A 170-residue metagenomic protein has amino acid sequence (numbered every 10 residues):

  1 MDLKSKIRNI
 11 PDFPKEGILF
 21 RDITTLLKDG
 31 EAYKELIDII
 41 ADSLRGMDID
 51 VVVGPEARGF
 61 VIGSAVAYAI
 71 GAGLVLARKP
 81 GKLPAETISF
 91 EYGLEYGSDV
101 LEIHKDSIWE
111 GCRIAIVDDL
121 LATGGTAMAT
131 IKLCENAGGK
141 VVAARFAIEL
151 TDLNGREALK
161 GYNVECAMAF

Functional and structural regions predicted by a protein language model:
M1-I49: Active-site-facing substrate-recognition patch
S5-K6, M128-F170: PRPP-dependent phosphoribosyltransferase catalytic core
D48-E56: Short glycine-rich phosphate-binding loop at a beta-alpha junction
D50, C112, V142: Conserved acidic residues
V61-I70: Short Gly/Thr/Asp-enriched flexible loops that form oxyanion-binding sites at enzyme active sites
I70-G71, E91-E95, K160-N163: Short, hinge-like loop/turn segments at secondary-structure boundaries
V75-I114: Short, glycine/charge-rich flexible loops or terminal/linker lids adjacent to PRPP-binding catalytic cores
D119, G124: Conserved G/P- and acidic residue-centered "switch" motifs that form tight phosphate/ATP-binding loops in soluble
